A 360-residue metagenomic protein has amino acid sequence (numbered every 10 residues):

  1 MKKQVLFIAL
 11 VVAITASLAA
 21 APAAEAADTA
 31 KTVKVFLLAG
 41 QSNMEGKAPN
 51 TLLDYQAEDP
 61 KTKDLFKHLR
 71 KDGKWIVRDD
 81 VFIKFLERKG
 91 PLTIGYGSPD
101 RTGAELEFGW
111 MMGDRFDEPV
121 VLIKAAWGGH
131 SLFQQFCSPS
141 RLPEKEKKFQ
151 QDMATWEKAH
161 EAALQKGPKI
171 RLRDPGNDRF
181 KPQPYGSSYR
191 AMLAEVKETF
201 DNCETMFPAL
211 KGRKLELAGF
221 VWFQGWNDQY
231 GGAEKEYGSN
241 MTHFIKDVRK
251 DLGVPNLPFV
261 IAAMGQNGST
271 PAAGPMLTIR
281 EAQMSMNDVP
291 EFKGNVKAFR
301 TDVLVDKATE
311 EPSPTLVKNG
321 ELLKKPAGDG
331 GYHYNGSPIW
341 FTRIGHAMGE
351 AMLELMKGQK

Functional and structural regions predicted by a protein language model:
M1-A9: Bacterial N-terminal signal peptides that target proteins for export
I8-S17: Bacterial N-terminal signal peptides
A19-A26: Boundary at the C-terminal end of the N-terminal hydrophobic targeting segment
A26-K360: Cell-envelope and extracellular/periplasmic
